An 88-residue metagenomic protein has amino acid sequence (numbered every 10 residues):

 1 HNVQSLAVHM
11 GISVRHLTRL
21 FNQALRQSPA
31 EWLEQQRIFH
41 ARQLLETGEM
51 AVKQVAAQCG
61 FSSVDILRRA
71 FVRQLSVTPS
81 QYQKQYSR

Functional and structural regions predicted by a protein language model:
H1, S28-P29, T78-P79: Short helix/strand-capping hinge loops at secondary-structure junctions that flank key functional elements
N2-N22: Oxyanion-binding "anion nests"
Q4, Q23-S63, R68, K84-R88: Terminal helix-turn-helix DNA-binding modules in bacterial transcription factors
H9, Q58-C59, Q74: Residues within the alpha-helical elements of helix-turn-helix
S13, W32, F39, R73-Q74: Hydrophobic alpha-helical segments
N22, V72-R73: Short helix-to-coil "ATP-lid" hinge immediately C-terminal to the conserved N-box Asn in the Bergerat
L75, P79, Q83-S87: C-terminal alpha-helix/helix-terminus motif
